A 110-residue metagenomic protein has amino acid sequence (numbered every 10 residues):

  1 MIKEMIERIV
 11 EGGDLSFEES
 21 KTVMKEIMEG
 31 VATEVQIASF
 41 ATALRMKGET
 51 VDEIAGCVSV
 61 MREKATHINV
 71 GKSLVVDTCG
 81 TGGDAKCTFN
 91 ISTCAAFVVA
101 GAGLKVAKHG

Functional and structural regions predicted by a protein language model:
M1-C87, A102, V106: Acidic, glycine/proline-rich low-complexity segments that act as flexible tails and inter-domain linkers
D84-A96, H109: Short glycine/serine/threonine-rich phosphate/pyrophosphate-binding segments that cradle anionic phosphate groups
